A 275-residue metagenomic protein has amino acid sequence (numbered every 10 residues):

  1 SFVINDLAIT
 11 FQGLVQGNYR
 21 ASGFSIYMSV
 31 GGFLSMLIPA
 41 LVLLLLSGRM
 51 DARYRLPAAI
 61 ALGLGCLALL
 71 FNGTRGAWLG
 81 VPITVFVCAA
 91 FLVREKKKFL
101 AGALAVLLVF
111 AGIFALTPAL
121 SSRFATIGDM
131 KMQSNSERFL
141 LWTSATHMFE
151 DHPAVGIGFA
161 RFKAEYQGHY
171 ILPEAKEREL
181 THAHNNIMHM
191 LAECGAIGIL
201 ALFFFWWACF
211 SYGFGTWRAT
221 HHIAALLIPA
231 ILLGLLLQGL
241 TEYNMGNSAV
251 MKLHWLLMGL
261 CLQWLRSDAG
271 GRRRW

Functional and structural regions predicted by a protein language model:
S1-Q16, G23-V93, A101-A115, A208-G215 (+3 more regions): Alpha-helical transmembrane segments of multi-pass inner-membrane proteins
F2, T10-Y27, G128, A164-G168 (+1 more regions): Membrane-integral, polyisoprenol-dependent glycosyltransferases of the GT-C/oligosaccharyltransferase superfamily
A8-Q12, L46-M50, A77, E95 (+7 more regions): Membrane-interfacial segments
F24-M28, N72-A77, L180-N185, L240-L253: Membrane-interface catalytic loops of GT-C/OST-like multi-pass glycosylation enzymes that act
L67, F71, A89-N135, L141-D151 (+2 more regions): A membrane-periplasm/extracellular boundary helix in multi-pass inner-membrane enzymes that assemble envelope glycans
V85-F86, L227-W275: Transmembrane alpha-helices of multi-pass inner-membrane enzymes
A90, K97-F99, C194-L233: Hydrophobic transmembrane alpha-helices and their immediate junctions
D129-T143, D151, V155-C194: Long extracytoplasmic/lumenal interhelical loops at the membrane interface of multi-pass membrane proteins
